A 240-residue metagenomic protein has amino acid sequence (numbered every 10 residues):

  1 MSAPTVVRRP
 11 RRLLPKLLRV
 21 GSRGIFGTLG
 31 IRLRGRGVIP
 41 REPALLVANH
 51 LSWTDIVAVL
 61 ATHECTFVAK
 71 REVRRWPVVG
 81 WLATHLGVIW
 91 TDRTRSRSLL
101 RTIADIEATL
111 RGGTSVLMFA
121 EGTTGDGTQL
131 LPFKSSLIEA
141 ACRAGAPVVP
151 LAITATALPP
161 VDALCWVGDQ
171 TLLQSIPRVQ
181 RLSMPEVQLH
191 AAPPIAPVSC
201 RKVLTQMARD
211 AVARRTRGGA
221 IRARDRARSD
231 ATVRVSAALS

Functional and structural regions predicted by a protein language model:
S2-L13, F26-T28, E42-S96: Catalytic core of membrane glycerolipid acyltransferases/transacylases, capturing the structured, soluble-facing
L17-A44: A short, well-structured juxtamembrane/interface segment
V79-G80, T128-M207, G218, D225-R226: A cross-family acyltransferase "interaction/gating" segment
I89-L110: A membrane-cytosol interface segment of integral membrane proteins
W90-D92, A192-P197, A211-R214: Polar-ligand-bearing catalytic/cofactor-coordination segments of membrane-embedded or membrane-tethered inner-membrane
T109-I138: Catalytic-site beta-strand/loop segments enriched in glycine and acidic/polar residues
A213-S240: Cytosolic-facing loops and C-terminal tails of multi-pass membrane proteins
